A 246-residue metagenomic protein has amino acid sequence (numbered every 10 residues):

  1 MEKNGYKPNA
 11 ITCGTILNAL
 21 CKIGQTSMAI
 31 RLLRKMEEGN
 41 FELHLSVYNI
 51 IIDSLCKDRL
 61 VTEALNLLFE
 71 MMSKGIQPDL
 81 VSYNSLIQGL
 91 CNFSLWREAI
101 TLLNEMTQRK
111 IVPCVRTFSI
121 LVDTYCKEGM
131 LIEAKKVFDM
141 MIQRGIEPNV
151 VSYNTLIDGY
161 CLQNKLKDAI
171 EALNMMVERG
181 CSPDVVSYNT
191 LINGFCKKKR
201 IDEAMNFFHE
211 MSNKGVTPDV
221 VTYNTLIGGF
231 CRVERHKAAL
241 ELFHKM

Functional and structural regions predicted by a protein language model:
M1, G5-Y6, A10, I16 (+3 more regions): Leucine-rich repeat
M1, M36, M71-M72, M106 (+5 more regions): Methionine-biased hydrophobic packing positions in alpha-helices, especially within tandem helical repeat solenoids
N9-G14, N18, A29, H44-N49 (+23 more regions): Pentatricopeptide repeat
L20-I23, Q163, D168, K198 (+3 more regions): A broad helix-preferring feature
L240-M246: Short, intrinsically disordered, charge-balanced linker/junction segments flanking boundaries in proteins
